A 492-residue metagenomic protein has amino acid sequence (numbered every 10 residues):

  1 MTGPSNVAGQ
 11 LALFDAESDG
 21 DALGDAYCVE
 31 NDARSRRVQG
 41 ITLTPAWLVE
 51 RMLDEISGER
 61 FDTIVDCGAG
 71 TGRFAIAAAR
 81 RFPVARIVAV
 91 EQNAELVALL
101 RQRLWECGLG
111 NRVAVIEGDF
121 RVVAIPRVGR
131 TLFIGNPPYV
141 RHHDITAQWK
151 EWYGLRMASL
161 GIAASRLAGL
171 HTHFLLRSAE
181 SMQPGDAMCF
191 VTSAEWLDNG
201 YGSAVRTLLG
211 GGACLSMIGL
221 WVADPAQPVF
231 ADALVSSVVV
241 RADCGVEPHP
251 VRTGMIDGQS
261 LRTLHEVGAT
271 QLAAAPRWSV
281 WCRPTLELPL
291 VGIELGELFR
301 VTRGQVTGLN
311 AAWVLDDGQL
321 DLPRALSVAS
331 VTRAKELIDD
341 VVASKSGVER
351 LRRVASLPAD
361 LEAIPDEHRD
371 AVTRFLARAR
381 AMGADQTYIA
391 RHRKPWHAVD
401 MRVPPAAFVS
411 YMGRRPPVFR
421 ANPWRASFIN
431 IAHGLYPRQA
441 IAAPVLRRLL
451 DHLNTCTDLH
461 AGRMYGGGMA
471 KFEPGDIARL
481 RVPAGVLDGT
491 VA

Functional and structural regions predicted by a protein language model:
M1-C107, A124, P137, D198-T207 (+1 more regions): Class I S-adenosyl-L-methionine
A33-V38, A158-I162, I429-Y436: Glycine- and acidic
L43-R51, A69-I76, V84, Q92-L99 (+2 more regions): Signature of N6-adenine DNA methyltransferases within the class I
R51, E55, L99, R103 (+3 more regions): Generic, well-ordered alpha-helical scaffold segments in large soluble proteins
S57-E59, R80, I125-V128, P323-A325 (+1 more regions): Flexible, charged surface loops at secondary-structure boundaries
D62, T131, A406: Conserved acidic residues
E117: Conserved residues in the N-terminal Rossmann fold of short-chain dehydrogenase/reductase
E287-A492: Polybasic, glycine- and aromatic-enriched phosphate-binding surface used to engage nucleic acids
